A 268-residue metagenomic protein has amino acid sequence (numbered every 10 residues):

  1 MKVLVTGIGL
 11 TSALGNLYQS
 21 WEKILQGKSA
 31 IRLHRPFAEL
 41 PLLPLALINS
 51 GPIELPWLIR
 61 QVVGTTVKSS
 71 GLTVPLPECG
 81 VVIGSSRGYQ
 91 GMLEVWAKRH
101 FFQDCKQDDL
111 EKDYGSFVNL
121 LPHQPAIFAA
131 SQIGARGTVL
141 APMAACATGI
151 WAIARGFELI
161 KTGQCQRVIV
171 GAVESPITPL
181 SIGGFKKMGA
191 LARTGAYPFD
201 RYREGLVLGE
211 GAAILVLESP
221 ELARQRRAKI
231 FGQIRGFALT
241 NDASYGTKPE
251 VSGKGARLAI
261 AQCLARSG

Functional and structural regions predicted by a protein language model:
M1-V5, P75-E78: Flexible, low-complexity linker/loop segments at domain and module junctions
K2-A13, L17, W21-L42, G195-S267: Condensing-enzyme catalytic core mediating Claisen C-C bond formation in acyl metabolism
G9-L10, S85-R87, A144-T148, A172-I177 (+1 more regions): Acidic, glycine-rich active-site loops and adjacent beta-strand->loop/helix elements that engage anionic groups
L14, Y18-M92, A259-G268: Conserved active-site "lid/cap" helical segment
I31-R60, G88-R155, Q164, G183-V207: Conserved catalytic cysteine-centered active-site region of acyl-thioester-dependent Claisen-condensing enzymes
S69-G84, A97-Y114, S131-V139, K161-V168 (+3 more regions): Structural signature of cysteine-dependent C-C bond-forming condensing enzymes
Q164-K187, A192-F199, R203, L239-V251: Acyl-CoA/ACP chain-elongation machinery
